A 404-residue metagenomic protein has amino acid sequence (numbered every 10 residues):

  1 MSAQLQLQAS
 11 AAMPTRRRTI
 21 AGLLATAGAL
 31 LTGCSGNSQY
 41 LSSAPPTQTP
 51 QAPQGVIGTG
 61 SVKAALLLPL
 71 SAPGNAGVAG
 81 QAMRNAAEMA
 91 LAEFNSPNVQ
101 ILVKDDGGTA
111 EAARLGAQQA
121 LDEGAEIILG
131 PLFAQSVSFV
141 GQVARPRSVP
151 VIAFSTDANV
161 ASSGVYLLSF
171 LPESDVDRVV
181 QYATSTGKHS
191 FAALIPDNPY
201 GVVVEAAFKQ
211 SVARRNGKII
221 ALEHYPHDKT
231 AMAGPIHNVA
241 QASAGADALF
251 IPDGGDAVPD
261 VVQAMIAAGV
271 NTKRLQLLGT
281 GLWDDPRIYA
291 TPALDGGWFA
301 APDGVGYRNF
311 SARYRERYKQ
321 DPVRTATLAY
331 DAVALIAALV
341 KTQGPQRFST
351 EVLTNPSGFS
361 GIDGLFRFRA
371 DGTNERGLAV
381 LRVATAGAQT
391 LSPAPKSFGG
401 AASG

Functional and structural regions predicted by a protein language model:
M1-G33: N-terminal secretory signal peptides
S35-S38: Bacterial signal peptide processing site
Q48-A86, K104, A110, T325: Extracytoplasmic "Venus flytrap"
Q81-A82, E93-N159: Beta-alpha junction/loop-to-helix N-cap segments that form part of ligand/metal-binding clefts
A120-L132, I152-F154, A192-I195, A244-V258 (+2 more regions): Periplasmic-binding protein-like
L167-H224: An alpha-beta-alpha
A246, V258-Y330, Q343-G344, G399: Extracellular/periplasmic periplasmic-binding protein-like sensory domains
Y318-S392, G404: Segments of small-molecule ligand-sensing domains
